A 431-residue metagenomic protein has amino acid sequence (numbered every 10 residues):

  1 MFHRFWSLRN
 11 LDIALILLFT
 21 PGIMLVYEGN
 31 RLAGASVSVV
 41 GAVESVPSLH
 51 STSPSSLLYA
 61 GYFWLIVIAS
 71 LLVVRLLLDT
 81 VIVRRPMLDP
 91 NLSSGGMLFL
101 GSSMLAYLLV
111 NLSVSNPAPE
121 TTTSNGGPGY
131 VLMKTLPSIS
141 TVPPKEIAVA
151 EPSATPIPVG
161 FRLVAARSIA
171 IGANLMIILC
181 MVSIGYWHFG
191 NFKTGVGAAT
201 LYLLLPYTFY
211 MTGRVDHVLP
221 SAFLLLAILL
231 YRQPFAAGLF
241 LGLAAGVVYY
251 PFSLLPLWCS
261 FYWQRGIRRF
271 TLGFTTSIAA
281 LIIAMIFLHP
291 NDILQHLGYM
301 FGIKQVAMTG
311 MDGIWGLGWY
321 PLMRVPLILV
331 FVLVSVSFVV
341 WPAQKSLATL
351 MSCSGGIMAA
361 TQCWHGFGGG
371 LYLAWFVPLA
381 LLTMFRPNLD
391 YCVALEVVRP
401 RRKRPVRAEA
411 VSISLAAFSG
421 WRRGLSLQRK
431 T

Functional and structural regions predicted by a protein language model:
M1-I228, F235, Y262-L373, V377 (+1 more regions): Primarily membrane-embedded glycan-assembly and transfer machineries that use lipid-linked glycans
L77-R85, R232-F240, Y262-T271, M384-T431: Membrane-interface junctions at the ends of membrane-embedded or membrane-associated helices
F209, L254, C259, K345 (+3 more regions): A generic alpha-helix propensity feature with a strong bias for hydrophobic helices
F235-W263, G366-L371: Transmembrane helices and adjacent periplasmic/lumenal helix-loop junctions of polyprenol-phosphate-dependent
G242-G246, A284-M285, Q295-Y299, L379 (+1 more regions): Noncatalytic linker/hinge segments flanking ATPase motor cores
